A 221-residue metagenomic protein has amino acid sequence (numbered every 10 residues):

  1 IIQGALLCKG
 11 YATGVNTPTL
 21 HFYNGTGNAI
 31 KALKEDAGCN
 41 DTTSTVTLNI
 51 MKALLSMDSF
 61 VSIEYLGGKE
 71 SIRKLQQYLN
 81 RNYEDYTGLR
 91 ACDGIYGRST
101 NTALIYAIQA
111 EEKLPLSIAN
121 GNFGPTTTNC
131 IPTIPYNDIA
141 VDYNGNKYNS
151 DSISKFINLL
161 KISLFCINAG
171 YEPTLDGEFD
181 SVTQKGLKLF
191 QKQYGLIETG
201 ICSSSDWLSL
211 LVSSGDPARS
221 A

Functional and structural regions predicted by a protein language model:
I1-A221: Cell-envelope/ECM-targeting effectors and their regulatory/trafficking segments
